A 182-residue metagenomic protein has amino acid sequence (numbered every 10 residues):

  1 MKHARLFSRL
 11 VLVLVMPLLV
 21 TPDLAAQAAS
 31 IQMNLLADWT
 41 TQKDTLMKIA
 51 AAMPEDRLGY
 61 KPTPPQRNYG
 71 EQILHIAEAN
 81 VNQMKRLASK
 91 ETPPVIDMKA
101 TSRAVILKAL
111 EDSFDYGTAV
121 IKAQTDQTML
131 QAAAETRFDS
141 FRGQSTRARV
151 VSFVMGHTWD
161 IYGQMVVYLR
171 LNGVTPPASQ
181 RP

Functional and structural regions predicted by a protein language model:
M1-F7: N-terminal secretory signal peptides that target proteins for export/translocation
R9-D23: Bacterial N-terminal signal peptides
A25-A28: Boundary at the C-terminal end of the N-terminal hydrophobic targeting segment
L36-T40, D44-M47, R57-I96, E135-P182: Short, contiguous alpha-helical
T45, I49-A50, M84, Y116 (+1 more regions): Well-ordered alpha-helical scaffold segments within catalytic/enzyme domains
M53-P54: Membrane-proximal, proline-rich intrinsically disordered regions
T101-D139, G143-W159: Acidic/histidine-rich alpha-helical segments that form the ligand environment of transition-metal centers
